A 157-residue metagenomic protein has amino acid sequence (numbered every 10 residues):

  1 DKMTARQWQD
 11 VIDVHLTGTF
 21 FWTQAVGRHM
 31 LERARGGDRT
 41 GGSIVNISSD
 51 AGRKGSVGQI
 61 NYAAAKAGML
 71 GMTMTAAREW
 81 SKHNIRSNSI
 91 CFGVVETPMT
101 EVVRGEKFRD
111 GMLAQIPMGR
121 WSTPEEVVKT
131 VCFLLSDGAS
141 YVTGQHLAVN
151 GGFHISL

Functional and structural regions predicted by a protein language model:
M3, K54-A63, T75: Active-site loop-to-helix junction immediately N-terminal to the catalytic Tyr of the SDR YXXXK motif in Rossmann-fold
T4-I12, M112: Substrate-binding pocket helix/loop in short-chain dehydrogenase/reductase
T23, A65, T73: Active-site helix of classical SDR
S49: Residue(s) in the substrate-gating loop at a strand-loop-helix junction that position the organic substrate next
K54, C132, T143-L157: Short C-terminal tail/terminal secondary-structure segment of NAD(P)H-dependent dehydrogenase/reductase domains
S81-R86, V142-G144: Short, small/polar-rich loop/turn modules that mediate ligand/substrate recognition or access, typified
I116-V127: A conserved structural motif in NAD(P)-dependent oxidoreductases
